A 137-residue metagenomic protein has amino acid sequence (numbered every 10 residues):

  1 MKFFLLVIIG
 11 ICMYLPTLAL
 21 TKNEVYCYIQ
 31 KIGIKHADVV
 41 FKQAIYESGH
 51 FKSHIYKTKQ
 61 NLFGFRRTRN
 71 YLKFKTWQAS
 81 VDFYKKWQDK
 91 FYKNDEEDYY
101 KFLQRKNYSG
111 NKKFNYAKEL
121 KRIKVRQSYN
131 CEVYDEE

Functional and structural regions predicted by a protein language model:
M1-F4, A37: Structural motif marking the loop-to-transmembrane transition
F3-M13: Sec-dependent N-terminal signal peptides
Y14-E137: Catalytic cores of secreted/periplasmic lytic hydrolases that degrade extracellular macromolecules
